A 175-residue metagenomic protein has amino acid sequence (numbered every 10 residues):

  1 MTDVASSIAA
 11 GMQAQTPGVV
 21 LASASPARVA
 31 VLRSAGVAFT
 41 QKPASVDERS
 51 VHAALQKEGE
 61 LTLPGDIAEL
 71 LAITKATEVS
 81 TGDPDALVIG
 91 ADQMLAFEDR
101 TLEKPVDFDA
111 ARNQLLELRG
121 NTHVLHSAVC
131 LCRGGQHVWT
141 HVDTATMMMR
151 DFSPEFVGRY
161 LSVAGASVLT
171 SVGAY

Functional and structural regions predicted by a protein language model:
T2-V19, E58-Y175: Anionic-ligand binding patches
S6-A38: N-terminal beta1-alpha1 ligand-phosphate binding loop
A24, A44, G134: Cofactor-binding loop segments of dinucleotide-utilizing enzymes, especially the Rossmann-like FAD- and NAD(P)+-binding
A27, D47-R49, H137: Surface-exposed, flexible loop/turn segments at secondary-structure boundaries
V37-T40, V106-F108: Glycine-rich, phosphate-binding/catalytic loops in enzymes
A38-S50: A short beta-strand-loop structural module common to alpha/beta enzyme folds
R49-Q56, L116: Short, charged, surface-exposed secondary-structure boundary motifs
